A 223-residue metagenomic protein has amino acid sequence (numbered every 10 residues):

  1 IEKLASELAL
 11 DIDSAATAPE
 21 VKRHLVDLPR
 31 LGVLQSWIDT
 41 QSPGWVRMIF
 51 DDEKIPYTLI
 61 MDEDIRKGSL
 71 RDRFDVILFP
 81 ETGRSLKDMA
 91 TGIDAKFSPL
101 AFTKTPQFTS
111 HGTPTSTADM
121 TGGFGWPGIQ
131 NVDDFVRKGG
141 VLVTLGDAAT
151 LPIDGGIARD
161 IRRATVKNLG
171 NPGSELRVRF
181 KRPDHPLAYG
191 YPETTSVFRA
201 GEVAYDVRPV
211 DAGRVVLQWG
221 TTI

Functional and structural regions predicted by a protein language model:
I1-I223: Intrinsic-disorder/low-complexity accessory segments
